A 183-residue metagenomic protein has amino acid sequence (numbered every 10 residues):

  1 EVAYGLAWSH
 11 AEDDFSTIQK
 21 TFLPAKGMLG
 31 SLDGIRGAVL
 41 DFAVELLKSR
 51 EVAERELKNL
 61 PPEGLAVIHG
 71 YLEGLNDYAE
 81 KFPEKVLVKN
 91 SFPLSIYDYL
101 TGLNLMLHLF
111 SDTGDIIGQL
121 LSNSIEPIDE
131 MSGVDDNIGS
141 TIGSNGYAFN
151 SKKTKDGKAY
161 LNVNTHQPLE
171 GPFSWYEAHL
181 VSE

Functional and structural regions predicted by a protein language model:
E1-S174, H179-E183: Substrate-recognition/specificity elements adjacent to catalytic centers across diverse enzyme folds
